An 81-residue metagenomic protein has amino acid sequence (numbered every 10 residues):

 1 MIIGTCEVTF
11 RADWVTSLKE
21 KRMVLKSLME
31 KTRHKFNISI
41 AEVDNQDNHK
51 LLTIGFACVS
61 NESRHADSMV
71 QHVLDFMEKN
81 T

Functional and structural regions predicted by a protein language model:
M1, R33, D47-H49, T81: A generic structural signal for short, non-catalytic loop/turn and secondary-structure boundary residues
M1-K35, S39: N-terminal first-folded block
I3-G4, A41-E62: Short, charge-patterned binding micro-sites
S27, T53-G55, Q71: Residue-level signature of transmembrane alpha-helix interfaces in integral membrane proteins
F36-E42, Q71-V73: Short C-terminal domain-edge/linker segments immediately following a structured domain
V59-T81: C-terminal structural segments of small proteins and small subunits
